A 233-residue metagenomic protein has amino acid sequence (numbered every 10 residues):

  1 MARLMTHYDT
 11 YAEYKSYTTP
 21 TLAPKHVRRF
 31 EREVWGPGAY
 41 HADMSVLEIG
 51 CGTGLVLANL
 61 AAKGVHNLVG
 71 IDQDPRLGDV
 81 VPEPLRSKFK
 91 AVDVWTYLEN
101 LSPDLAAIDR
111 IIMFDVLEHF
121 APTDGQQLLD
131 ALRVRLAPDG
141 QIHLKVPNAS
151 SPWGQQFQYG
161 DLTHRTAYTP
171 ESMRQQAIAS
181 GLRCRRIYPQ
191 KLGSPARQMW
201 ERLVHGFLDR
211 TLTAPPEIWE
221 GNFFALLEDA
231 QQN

Functional and structural regions predicted by a protein language model:
M1-A106, R110-F114, T123-D130, Q190-L192 (+2 more regions): Conserved N-terminal segment of class I S-adenosyl-L-methionine
L68, I142-L144: Hydrophobic/aromatic residues located in beta-strands of well-ordered beta-sheets within soluble catalytic
P82, G154-Q158, A196-E201: Short aromatic-enriched loop/helix-cap "lid" or pocket-rim segments at secondary-structure transitions that line
H119-F120: A short His-aromatic
L136-I142: Short glycine-dipeptide loop
H143, R186-N233: A C-terminal cap/extension of S-adenosyl-L-methionine-dependent methyltransferases that defines the acceptor-substrate
L144-H164: Short, glycine-/aromatic-enriched active-site segment of Class I SAM-dependent methyltransferases
R165-S180: Short alpha-helix
